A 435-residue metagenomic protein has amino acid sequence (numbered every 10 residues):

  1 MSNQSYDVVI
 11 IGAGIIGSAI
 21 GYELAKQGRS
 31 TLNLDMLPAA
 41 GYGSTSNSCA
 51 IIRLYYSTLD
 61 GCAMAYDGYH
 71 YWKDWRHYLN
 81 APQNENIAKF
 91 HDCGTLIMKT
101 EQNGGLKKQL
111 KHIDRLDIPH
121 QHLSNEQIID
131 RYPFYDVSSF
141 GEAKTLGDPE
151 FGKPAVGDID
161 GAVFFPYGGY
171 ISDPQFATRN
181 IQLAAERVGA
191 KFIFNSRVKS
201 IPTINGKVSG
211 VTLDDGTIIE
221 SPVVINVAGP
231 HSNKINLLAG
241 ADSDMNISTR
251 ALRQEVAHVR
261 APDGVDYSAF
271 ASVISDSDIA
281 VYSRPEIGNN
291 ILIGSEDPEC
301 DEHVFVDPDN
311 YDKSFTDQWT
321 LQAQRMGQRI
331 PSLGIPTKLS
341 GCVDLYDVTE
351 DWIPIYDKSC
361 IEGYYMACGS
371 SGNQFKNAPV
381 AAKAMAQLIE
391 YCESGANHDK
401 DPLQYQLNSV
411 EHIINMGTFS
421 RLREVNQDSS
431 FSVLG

Functional and structural regions predicted by a protein language model:
S2, H122, C360-G435: C-terminal lid/capping helical subdomain adjacent to the catalytic/cofactor pocket in oxidative enzymes
S2-I16: Beta1/beta-strand and adjacent pyrophosphate-binding region of the FAD-binding site in flavoprotein oxidoreductases
Q4-Y6, L213-V223: Core beta-strand elements of the Rossmann-like FAD/NAD(P) dinucleotide-binding domain in flavoenzyme oxidoreductases
Y22-K26, A50, A81-D92, P202 (+1 more regions): Active-site substrate-recognition segment that forms the wall of the catalytic cavity or substrate channel
K26-T45: Glycine-rich FAD pyrophosphate-binding loop
C49-D148, A280-Y282, L434: Dinucleotide-binding Rossmann-like beta1-alpha1 core, especially the glycine-rich loop that anchors the ADP
Q102-L183, R187-V188, I193-F194, S200-K207: Flavin (FAD/FMN) cofactor-binding and adjacent substrate-gating region of FAD-dependent oxidoreductase domains
Y135-V137, A143-A155, I335-N377: FAD-binding beta-loop-beta segment adjacent to the flavin cofactor pocket
